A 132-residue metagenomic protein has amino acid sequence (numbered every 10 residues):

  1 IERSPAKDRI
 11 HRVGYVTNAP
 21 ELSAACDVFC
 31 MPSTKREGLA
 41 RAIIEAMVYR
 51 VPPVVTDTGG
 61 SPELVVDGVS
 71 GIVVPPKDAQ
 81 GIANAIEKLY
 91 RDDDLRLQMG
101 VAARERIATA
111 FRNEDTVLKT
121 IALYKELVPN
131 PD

Functional and structural regions predicted by a protein language model:
K7-Y15, L22, I72-V73: Active-site donor-binding acidic/aromatic loop of nucleotide-activated sugar and phosphosugar transferases involved
P20, G38-V48, P62-E63, V69: Short alpha-helical segment that forms part of, or immediately flanks, the ligand-binding pocket in carbohydrate-active
A24-G38, V51: Acidic donor-binding loop of glycosyltransferase active sites
E45-A46, V54, I82: Short hydrophobic faces within alpha-helices
P52-V55, V65: Short hydrophobic beta-strand element within catalytic cores of glycosyltransferases and related nucleotide-activated
D67-G68, I72-A79, K88-D93: Conserved acidic donor-binding segment of nucleotide-sugar-dependent glycosyltransferases
K88-E105, T109, N130: Conserved donor-nucleotide binding/catalytic region of nucleotide-linked donor-dependent transferases
N113-D132: C-terminal alpha-helical cap of glycosyltransferases
